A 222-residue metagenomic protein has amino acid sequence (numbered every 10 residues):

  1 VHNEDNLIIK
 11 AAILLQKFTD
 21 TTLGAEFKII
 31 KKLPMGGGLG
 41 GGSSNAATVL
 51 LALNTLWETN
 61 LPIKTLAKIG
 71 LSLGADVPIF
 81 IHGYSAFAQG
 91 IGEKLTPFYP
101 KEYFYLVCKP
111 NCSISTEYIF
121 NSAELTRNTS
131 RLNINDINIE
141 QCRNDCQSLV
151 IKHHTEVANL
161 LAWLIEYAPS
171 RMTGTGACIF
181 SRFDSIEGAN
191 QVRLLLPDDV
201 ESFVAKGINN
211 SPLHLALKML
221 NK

Functional and structural regions predicted by a protein language model:
V1-L23, F203-L220: N-terminal beta-alpha supersecondary unit
N3-K10, S44, I114, T155: Conserved active-site and cofactor/substrate-binding residues in soluble primary-metabolism enzymes
I8, G37-T65: DPxDG-like acidic metal-binding loop motif
A12-Q16, N54, A168, R193-L196: Conserved hydrophobic residues forming the short capping helix/wall of the S-adenosyl-L-methionine
A25-G37, S170: Short pre-catalytic strand/loop immediately N-terminal to key active-site residues, enriched for Gly-Thr
T59-P169, R182-K222: ATP-dependent small-molecule kinase catalytic core of the GHMP/sugar-kinase superfamily and closely related
G176-I179: Conserved glycine-rich beta-strand-loop-beta hairpin in the small C-terminal domain of fold type I
